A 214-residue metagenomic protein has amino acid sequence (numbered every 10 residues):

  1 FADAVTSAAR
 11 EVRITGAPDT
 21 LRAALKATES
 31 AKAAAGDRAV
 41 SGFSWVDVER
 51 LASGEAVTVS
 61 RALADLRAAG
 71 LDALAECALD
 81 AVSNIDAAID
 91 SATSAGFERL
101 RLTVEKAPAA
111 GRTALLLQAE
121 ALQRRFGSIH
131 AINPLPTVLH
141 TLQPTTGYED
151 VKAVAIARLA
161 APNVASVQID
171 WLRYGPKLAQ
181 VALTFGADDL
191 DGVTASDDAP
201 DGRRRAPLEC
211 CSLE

Functional and structural regions predicted by a protein language model:
F1-A39, S53-L71, D86-A87, T93-G96 (+2 more regions): Auxiliary Fe-S-binding modules of radical SAM enzymes
D19, D80, E105-A107, S196: Conserved beta-strand edge residues that scaffold enzyme active sites
S44-R50, L79, I169-G175: Glycine-rich beta-to-alpha transition loops that act as phosphate-gripper elements at the mouths of alpha/beta enzyme
L74-V82, T103, P144-T145: Catalytic beta/alpha-barrel core
G96-V104: Conserved anion-binding
